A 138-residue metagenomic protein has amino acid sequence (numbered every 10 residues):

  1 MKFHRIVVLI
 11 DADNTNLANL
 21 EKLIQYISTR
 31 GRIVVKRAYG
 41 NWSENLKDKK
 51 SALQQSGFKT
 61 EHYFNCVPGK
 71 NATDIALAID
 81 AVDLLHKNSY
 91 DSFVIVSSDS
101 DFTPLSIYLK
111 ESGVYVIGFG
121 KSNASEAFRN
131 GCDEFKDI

Functional and structural regions predicted by a protein language model:
M1-H86, I107-K110, Y115, N123 (+1 more regions): Domain-level signal for Mg2+-assisted phosphodiester chemistry and nucleotide/NA-binding surfaces in nucleic-acid
T15-L17, T103, D137: General alpha-helical segment detector with a strong preference for membrane-spanning helices and helix-boundary regions
Y39, D91-S98, L105, L109 (+1 more regions): Acidic beta-strand-to-loop metal/phosphate-binding motif
T60-H62, V94, I117-G118, K136-D137: Short hydrophobic alpha-helical runs that function as membrane-insertion/retention elements
A72, S97-S100, G120-N123: Short beta->alpha linker loops
L84, S100-F102: A short acidic, glycine/proline-enriched capping/turn motif at secondary-structure boundaries, especially helix N-cap
F128, D137-I138: Class I SAM-dependent methyltransferase SAM-binding "motif I" and its flanking Rossmann-like core
D133: Receiver (REC) domain switch/active-site residues of two-component response regulators
